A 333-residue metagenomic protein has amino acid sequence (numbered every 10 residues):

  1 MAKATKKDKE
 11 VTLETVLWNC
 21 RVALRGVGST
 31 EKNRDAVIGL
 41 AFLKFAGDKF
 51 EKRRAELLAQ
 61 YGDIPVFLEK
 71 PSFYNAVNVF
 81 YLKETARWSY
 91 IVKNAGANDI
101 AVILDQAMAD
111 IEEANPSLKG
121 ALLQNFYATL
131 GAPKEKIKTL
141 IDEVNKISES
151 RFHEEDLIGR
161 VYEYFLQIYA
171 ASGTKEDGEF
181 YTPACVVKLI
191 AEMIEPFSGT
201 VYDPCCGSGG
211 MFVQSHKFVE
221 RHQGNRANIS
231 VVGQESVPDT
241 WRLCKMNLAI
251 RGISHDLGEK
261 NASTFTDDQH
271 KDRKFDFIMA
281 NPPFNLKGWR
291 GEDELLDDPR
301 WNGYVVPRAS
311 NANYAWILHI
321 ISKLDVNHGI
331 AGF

Functional and structural regions predicted by a protein language model:
M1-F197, D256-Q269: Non-catalytic, mostly N-terminal accessory regions of nucleic-acid modification and defense proteins
A2-A4, D8, D272-F333: A conserved structural/catalytic subdomain of Rossmann-like adenosyl-cofactor enzymes
D8, T12-T15, N19, D156 (+8 more regions): Generic recognition of stable, solvent-exposed alpha-helical segments in well-folded globular domains
N19, A23, K32-F45, I190 (+2 more regions): Conserved Class I SAM-dependent methyltransferase catalytic core
R21, R34, G173, Y202-P204 (+2 more regions): Short, flexible coil/turn micro-motifs enriched in small/turn-prone residues
F50, V219-Q223, L324: Active-site catalytic pocket residues across diverse enzymes, especially alpha/beta-hydrolases
L130, R151, C205, G233-V237 (+3 more regions): Hydrophobic alpha-helical scaffolding
E176-A280, N285-L295, R300-G303: Conserved S-adenosyl-L-methionine
